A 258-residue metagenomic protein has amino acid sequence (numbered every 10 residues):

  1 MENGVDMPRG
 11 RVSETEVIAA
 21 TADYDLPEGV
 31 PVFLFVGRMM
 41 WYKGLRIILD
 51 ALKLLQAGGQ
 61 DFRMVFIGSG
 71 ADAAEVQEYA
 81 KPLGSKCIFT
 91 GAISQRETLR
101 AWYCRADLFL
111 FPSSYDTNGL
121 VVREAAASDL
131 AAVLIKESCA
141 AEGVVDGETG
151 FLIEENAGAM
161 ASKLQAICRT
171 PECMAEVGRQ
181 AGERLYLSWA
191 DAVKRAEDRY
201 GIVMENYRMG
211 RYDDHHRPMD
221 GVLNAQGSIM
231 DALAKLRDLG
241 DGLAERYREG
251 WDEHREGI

Functional and structural regions predicted by a protein language model:
G4: Carbohydrate-associated surface elements
P31-L54, M64, A71-A74: A conserved mid-protein helix/loop that constitutes part of the nucleotide-sugar donor-binding site
A74-I93: Nucleotide-activated donor-binding/catalytic signature segment of Leloir-type glycosyltransferases, i.e., the conserved
A92, A101-A106: Short alpha-helical donor nucleotide-sugar binding micro-motif in glycosyltransferases
S114: Aromatic "clamp/platform" in nucleotide-sugar-dependent glycosyltransferases that forms part of the donor/acceptor
A131-I135: Short hydrophobic beta-strand element within catalytic cores of glycosyltransferases and related nucleotide-activated
D146-G147, F151-A157, A166-P171: Conserved acidic donor-binding segment of nucleotide-sugar-dependent glycosyltransferases
C173-L187: A short, well-ordered alpha-helix in the C-terminal region of glycosyltransferases
